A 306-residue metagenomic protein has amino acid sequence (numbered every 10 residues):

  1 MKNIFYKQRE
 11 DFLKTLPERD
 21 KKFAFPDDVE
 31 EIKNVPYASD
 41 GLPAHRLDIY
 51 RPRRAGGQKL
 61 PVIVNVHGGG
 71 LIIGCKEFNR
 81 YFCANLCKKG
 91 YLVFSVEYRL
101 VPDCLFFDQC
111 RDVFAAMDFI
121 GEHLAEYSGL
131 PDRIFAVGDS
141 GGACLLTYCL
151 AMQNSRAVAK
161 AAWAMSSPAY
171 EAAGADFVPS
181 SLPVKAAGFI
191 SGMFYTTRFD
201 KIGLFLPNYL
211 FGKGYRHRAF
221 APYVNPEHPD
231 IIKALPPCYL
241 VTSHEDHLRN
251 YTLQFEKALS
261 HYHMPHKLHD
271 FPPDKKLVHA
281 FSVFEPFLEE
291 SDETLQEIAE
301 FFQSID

Functional and structural regions predicted by a protein language model:
M1-D306: Alpha/beta-hydrolase superfamily serine-hydrolase fold, recognizing
